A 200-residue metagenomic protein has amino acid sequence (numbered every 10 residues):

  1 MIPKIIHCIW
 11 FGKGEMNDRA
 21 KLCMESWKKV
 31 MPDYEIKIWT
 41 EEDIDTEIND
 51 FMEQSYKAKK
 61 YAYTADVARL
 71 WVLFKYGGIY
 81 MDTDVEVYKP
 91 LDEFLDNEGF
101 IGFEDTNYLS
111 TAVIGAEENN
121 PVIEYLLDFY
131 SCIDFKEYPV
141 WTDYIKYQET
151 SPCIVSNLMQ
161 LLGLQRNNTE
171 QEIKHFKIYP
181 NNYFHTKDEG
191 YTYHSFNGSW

Functional and structural regions predicted by a protein language model:
M1-A65, M81-W200: Glycosyltransferase-associated regions of secretory-pathway enzymes, highlighting luminal stem/catalytic domains
D66-G78: Small-residue hinge/turn detector
